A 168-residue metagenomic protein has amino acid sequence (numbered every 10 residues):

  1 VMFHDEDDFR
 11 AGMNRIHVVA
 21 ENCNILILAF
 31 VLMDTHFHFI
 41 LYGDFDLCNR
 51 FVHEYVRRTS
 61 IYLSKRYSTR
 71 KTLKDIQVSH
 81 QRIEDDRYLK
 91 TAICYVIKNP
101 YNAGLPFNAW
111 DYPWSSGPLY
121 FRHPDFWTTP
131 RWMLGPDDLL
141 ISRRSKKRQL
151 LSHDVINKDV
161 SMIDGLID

Functional and structural regions predicted by a protein language model:
V1-A29, M33, Y42-D168: Short Pro-Cys-Gly-centered "Cys-loop" motif that presents a nucleophilic cysteine in a tight turn
H36-H38: Histidine-centered active-site/metal-ligand motif
